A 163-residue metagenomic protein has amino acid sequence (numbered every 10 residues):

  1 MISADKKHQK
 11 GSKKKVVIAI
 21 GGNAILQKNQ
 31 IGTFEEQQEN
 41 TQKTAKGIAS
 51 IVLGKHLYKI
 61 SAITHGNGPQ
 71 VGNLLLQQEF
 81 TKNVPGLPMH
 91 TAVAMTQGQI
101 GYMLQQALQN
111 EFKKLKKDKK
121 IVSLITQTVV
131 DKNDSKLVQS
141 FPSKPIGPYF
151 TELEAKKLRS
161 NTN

Functional and structural regions predicted by a protein language model:
M1-T64, L74-L75, E79, A92: N-terminal glycine-/serine-/threonine-rich phosphate-binding loop
S3, S12, S50, S61 (+5 more regions): Generic serine detector
A24-L26, G68-G72, V129-K132: Short, active-site-adjacent cap segments at secondary-structure transitions
K46-A49, K59, H65, P69 (+4 more regions): N-terminal, well-ordered alpha-helical segments
F80-N163: Ligand-binding beta-strand-loop-alpha-helix segment within the catalytic cores of soluble metabolic enzymes
